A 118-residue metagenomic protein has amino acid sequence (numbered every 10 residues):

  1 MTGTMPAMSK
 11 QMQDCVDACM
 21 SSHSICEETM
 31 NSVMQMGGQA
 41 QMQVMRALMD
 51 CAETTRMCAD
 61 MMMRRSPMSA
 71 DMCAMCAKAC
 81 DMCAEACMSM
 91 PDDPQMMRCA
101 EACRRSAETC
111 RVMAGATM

Functional and structural regions predicted by a protein language model:
M1-M118: Amphipathic alpha-helical hairpins
